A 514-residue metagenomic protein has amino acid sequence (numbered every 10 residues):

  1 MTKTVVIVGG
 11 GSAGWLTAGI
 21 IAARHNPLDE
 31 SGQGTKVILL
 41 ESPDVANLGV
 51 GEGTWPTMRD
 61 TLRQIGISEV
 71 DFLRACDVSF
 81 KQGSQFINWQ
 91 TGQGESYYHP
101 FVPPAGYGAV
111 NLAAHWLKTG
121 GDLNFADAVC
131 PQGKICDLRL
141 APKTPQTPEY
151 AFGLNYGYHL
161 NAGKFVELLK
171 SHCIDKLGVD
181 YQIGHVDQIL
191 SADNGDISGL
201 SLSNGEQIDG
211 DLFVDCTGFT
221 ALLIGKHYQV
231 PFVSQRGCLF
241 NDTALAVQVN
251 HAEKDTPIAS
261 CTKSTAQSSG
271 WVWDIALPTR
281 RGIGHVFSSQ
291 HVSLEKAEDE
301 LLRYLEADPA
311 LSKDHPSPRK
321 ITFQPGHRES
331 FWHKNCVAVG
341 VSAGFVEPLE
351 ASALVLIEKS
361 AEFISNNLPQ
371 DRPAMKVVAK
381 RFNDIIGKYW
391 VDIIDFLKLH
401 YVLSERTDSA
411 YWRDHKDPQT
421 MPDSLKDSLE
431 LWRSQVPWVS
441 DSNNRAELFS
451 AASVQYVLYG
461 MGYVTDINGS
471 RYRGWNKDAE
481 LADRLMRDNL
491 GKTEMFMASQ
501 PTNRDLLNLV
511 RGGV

Functional and structural regions predicted by a protein language model:
T2-G11: Beta1/beta-strand and adjacent pyrophosphate-binding region of the FAD-binding site in flavoprotein oxidoreductases
G14: N-terminal Rossmann-fold NAD(P) dinucleotide-binding loop
A22-V50: Glycine-rich FAD pyrophosphate-binding loop
A46-D137: Dinucleotide-binding Rossmann-like beta1-alpha1 core, especially the glycine-rich loop that anchors the ADP
T147-A297, A361: Predominantly flavin-linked oxidoreductase catalytic cores and closely associated redox partners
A266-T322, G344-V355, N367, M375: Conserved FAD/dinucleotide-binding core of flavoprotein oxidoreductases
F331-L349: Short FAD-binding loop at a beta-strand-to-alpha-helix junction that anchors the flavin cofactor in diverse
N366-V514: Long, low-complexity C-terminal extensions of enzymes
